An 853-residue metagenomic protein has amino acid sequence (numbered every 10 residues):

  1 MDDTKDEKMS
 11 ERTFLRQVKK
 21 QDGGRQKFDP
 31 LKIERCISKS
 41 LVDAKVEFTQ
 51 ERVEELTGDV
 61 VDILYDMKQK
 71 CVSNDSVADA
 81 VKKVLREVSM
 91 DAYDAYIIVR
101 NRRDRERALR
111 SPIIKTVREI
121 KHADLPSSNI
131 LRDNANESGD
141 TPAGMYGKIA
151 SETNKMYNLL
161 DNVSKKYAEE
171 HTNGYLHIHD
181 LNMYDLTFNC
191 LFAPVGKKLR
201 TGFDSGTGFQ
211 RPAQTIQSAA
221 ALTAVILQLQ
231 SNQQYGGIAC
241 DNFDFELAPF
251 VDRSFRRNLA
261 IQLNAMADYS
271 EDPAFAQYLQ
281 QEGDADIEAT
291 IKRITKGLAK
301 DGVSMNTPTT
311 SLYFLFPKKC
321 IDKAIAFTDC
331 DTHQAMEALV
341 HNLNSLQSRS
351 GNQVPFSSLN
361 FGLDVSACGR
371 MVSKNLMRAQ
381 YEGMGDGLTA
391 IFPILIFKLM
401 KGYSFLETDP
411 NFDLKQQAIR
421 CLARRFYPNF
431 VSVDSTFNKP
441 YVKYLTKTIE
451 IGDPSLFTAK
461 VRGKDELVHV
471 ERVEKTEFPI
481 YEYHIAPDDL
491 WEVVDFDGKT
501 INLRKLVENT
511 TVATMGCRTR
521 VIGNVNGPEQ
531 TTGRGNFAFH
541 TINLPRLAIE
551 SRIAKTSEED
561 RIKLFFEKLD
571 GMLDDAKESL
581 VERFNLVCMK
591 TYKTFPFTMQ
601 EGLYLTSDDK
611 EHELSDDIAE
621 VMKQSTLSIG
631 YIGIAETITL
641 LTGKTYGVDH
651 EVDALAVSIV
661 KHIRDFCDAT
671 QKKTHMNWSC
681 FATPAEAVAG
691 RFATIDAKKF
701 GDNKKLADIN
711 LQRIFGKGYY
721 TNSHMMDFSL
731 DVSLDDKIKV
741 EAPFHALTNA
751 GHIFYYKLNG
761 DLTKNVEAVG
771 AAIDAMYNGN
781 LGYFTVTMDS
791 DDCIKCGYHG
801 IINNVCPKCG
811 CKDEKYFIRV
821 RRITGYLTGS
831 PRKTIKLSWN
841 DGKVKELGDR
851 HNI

Functional and structural regions predicted by a protein language model:
D2-I120, K843-D849: Charged, amphipathic alpha-helical regulatory modules used for macromolecular assembly or allosteric control
R16, V60-Y65, S357-S358, E636-G643 (+1 more regions): Short, hydrophobic beta-strand segments
D29, L41, E47, N804 (+2 more regions): Conformational switch/transducer regions in large eukaryotic molecular machines and scaffolds
K45-T49, S73, M90-D94, S551-K555 (+4 more regions): Short, solvent-exposed secondary-structure capping/transition elements
E106, P112-K623, K644-T645, D649-R822: Conserved catalytic cores of very large enzyme subunits
L627-L640, K661, R822: Contiguous, well-ordered alpha-helical segments that form the cores/surfaces of helical PPI scaffolds
P807-I853: Long insertion/accessory domains within large nucleic-acid-processing enzymes
